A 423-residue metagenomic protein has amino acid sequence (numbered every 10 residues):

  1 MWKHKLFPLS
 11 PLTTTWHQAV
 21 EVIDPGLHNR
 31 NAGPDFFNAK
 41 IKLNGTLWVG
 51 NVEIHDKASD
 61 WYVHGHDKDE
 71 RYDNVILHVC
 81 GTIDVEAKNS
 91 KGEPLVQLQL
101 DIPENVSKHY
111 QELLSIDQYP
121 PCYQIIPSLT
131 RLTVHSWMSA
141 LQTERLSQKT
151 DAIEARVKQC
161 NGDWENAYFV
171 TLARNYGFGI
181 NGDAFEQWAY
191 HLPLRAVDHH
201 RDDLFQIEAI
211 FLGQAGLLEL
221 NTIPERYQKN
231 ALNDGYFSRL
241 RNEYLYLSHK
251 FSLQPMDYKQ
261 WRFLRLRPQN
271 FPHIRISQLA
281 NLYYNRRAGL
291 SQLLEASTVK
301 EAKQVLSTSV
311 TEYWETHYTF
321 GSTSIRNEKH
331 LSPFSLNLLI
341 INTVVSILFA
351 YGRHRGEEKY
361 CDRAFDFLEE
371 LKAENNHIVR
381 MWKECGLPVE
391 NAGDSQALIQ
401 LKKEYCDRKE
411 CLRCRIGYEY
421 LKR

Functional and structural regions predicted by a protein language model:
M1-E21: Short Lys/Arg-enriched alpha/beta "domain-start" segment
K40-N51: Active-site beta-strand-loop-beta-strand hairpin of nuclease catalytic cores that positions key catalytic residues
V49-K57, H78-C80: Active-site ExK catalytic segment of metal-dependent nucleases
D67-R71: N-terminal nucleotide-handling cores and adjacent loading/scaffold lobes of large enzymes and macromolecular assemblies
D73-V75, V79-W137: Compact, glycine/acidic-enriched structural inserts
L141-A397, E410: Hydrophobic, aromatic-lined core segments that form the binding pocket/scaffold for planar heteroaromatic ligands
Q396-R423: Cysteine-cluster motifs in flexible loop/terminal segments that predominantly coordinate metals
